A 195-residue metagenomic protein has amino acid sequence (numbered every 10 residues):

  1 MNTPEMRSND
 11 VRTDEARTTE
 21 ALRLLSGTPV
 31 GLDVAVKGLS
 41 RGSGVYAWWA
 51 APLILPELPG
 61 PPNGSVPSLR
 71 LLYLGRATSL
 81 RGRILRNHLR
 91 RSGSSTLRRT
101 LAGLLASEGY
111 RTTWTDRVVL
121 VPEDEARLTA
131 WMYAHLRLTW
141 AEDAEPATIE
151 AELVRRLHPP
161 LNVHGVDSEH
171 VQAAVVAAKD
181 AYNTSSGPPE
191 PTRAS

Functional and structural regions predicted by a protein language model:
M1-R127, L136-P159, V163-S195: GIY-YIG nuclease catalytic motif and its immediate N-terminal context
